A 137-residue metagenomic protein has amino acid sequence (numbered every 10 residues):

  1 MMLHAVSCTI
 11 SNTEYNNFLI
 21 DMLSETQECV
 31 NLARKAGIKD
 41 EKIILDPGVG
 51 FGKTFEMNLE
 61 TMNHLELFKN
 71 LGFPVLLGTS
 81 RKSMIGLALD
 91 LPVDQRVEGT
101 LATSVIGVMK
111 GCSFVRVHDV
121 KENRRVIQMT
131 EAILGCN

Functional and structural regions predicted by a protein language model:
M1-K35, E41, G52-N137: Active-site-adjacent loop and "lid" segments of alpha/beta metabolic enzymes
G48: Conserved Motif II region of HX4D acyltransferases
